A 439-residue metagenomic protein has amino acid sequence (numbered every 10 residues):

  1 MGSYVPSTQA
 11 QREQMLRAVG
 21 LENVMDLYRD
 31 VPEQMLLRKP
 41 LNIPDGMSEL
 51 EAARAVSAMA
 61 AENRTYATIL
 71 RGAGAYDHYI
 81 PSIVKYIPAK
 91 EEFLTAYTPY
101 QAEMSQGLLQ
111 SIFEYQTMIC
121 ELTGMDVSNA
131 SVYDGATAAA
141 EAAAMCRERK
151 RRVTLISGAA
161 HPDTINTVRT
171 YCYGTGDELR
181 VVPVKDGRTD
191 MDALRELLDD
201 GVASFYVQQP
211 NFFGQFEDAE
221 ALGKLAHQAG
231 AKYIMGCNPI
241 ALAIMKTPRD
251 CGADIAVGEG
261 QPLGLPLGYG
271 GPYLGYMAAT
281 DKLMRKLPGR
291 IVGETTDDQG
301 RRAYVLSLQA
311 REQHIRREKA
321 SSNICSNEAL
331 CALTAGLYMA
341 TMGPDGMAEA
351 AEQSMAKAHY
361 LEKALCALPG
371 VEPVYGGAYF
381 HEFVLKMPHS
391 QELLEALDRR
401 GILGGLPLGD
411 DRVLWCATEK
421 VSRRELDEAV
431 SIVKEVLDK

Functional and structural regions predicted by a protein language model:
M1-R38: Compact, charge-rich alpha-helical regulatory domains located at protein termini
M35-F113: N-terminal entrance/gating region of PLP-dependent enzymes' catalytic architecture
E91-A102, M118-G124, K150-R151, C172-R180 (+4 more regions): Gly-rich Lys/Arg/Thr-decorated short loops/hinges at beta-loop-alpha junctions or inter-strand turns that position
Y100-M104, C120-A140: Short loop-beta-helix segment that forms the pyridoxal 5′-phosphate
G107, T137-R301, G370, M387 (+3 more regions): Conserved PLP-enzyme active-site core in the AAT-like
Q116-I119, T123, A138-C146, G275 (+1 more regions): Buried hydrophobic packing segments
L263-P369, P373-G376: Active-site C-terminal subdomain of aminotransferase-like
D345-A429: Conserved C-terminal alpha-helix-loop-beta "cap" of PLP-dependent enzymes that closes/shapes the active-site mouth
